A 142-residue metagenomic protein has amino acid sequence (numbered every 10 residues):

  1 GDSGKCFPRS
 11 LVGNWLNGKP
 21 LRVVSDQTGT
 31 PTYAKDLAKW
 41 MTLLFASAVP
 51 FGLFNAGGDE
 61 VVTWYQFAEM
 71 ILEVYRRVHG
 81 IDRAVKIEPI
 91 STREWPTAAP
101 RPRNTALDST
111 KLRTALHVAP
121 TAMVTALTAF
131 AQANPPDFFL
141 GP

Functional and structural regions predicted by a protein language model:
G1-G29, K35-D36, T42: NAD(P)-dependent short-chain dehydrogenase/reductase
D2, G29-T32, V62, L107 (+1 more regions): Residue-level signal for the nucleotide or nucleotide-sugar donor/cofactor binding architecture
G4-P8, A34, W64-A68, T105 (+1 more regions): A general structural signal for well-ordered alpha-helical segments in protein cores
V12, A68-L72, L127, A131: Non-transmembrane alpha-helical segments in soluble domains of secreted/periplasmic/extracellular proteins
V24-G29, N55, D59, P100 (+1 more regions): Conserved short-loop catalytic and cofactor-binding motifs
W40, S47-A98, F138-F139: Mid/C-terminal beta-alpha module of Rossmann-like enzyme folds, strongest in SDR-family dehydrogenases/epimerases
R93-A115, P120: A hydrophobic C-terminal alpha-helical subdomain
M123-P142: Amphipathic terminal alpha-helices
